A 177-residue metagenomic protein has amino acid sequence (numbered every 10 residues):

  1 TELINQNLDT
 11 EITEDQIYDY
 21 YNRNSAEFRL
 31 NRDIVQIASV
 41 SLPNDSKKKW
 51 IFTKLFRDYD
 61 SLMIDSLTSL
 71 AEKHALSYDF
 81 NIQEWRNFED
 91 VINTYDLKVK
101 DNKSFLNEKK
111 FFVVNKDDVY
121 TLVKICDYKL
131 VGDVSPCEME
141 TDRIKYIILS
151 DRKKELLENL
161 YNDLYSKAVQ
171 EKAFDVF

Functional and structural regions predicted by a protein language model:
T1-F177: Peptidyl-prolyl cis-trans isomerase
